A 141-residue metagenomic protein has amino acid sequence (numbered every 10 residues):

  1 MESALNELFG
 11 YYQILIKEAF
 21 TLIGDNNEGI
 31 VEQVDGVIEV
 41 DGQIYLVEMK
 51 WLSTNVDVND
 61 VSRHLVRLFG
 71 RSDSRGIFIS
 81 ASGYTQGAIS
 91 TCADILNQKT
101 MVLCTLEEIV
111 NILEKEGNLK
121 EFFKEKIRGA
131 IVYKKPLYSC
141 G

Functional and structural regions predicted by a protein language model:
M1-G141: Mixed-charge (Asp/Glu-Lys/Arg
